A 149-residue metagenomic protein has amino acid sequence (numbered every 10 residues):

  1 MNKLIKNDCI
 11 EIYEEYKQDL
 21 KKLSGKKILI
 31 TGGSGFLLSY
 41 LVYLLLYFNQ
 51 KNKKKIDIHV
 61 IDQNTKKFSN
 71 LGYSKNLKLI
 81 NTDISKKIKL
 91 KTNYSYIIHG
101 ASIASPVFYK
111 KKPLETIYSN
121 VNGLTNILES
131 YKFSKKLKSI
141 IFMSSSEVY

Functional and structural regions predicted by a protein language model:
M1-L29: Non-catalytic terminal and boundary segments that flank Rossmann-like NAD(P)-dependent oxidoreductase
K27-Y47: N-terminal Rossmann NAD(P)H-binding glycine-rich loop of SDR-like oxidoreductase domains
Q50-K67: Conserved glycine-rich Rossmann-like NAD(P)H-binding loop of the short-chain dehydrogenase/reductase
Y73-K86: Rossmann-fold cofactor-recognition segment
I84-S119: NAD(P)H-binding glycine-rich loop region in Rossmannoid oxidoreductase-like domains and their noncatalytic homologs
H99, T125-Y149: Conserved Rossmann-fold NAD(P)-dependent oxidoreductase catalytic core, especially the SDR/UDP-sugar
